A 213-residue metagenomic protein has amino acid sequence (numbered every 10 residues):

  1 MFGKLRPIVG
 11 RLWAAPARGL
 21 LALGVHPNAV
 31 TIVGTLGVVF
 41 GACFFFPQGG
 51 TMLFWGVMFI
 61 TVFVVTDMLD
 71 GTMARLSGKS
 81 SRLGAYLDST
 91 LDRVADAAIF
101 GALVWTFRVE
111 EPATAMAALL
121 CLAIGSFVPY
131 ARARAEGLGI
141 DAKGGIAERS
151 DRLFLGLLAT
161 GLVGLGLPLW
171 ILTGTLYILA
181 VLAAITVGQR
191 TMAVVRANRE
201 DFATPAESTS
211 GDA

Functional and structural regions predicted by a protein language model:
M1-T61, A98-A213: Hydrophobic alpha-helical transmembrane segments
F59-E111: Hydrophobic, well-structured mid-protein blocks that either form specific transmembrane helices
